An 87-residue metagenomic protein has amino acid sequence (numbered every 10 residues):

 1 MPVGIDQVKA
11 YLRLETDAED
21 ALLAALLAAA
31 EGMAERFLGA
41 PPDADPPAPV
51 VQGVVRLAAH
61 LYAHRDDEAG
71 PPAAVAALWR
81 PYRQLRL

Functional and structural regions predicted by a protein language model:
M1-L87: Divalent metal-cofactor coordination and adjacent catalytic microenvironments
